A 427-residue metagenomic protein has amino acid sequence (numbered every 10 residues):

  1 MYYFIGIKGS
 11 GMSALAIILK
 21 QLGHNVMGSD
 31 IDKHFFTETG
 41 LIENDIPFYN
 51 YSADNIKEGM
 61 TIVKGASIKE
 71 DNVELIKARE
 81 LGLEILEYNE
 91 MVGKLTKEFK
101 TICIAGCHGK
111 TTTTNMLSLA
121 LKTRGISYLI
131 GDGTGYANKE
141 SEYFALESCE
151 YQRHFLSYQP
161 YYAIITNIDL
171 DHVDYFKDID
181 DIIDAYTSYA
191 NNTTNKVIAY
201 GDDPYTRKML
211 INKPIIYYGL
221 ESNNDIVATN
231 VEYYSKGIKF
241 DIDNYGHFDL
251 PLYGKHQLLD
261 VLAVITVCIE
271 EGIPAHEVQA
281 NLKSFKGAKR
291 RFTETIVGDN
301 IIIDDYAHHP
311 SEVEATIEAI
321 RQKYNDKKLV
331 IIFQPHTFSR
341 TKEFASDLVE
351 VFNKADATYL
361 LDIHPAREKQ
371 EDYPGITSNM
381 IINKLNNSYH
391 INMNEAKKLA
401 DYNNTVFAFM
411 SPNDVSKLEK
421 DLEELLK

Functional and structural regions predicted by a protein language model:
M1-K33, N44-I46, I62, A78-L83 (+5 more regions): ATP-dependent carboxylate-amine ligase
L15-I18, H24, K57, E70-P214 (+3 more regions): Phosphate-binding loop of NTP-binding sites
K33-T39, E70-V73, S378: Short, glycine/polar-rich helix-capping loops at beta-to-alpha or helix-loop-helix junctions that flank or form
P47-E58, G133-Y136, I391-L399: Short acidic low-complexity segments
I62-G65, L146-E147, I165, A199 (+2 more regions): Redox-cofactor binding/interface segments in oxidoreductases and associated redox assembly factors
A66-S67, C149-E150, I168-D169, A307 (+1 more regions): Short glycine-/small-residue-rich Rossmann-like dinucleotide-binding loops
L86-E90, L129-I130, K213-Y234, D249-K255 (+1 more regions): Beta-strand->loop->alpha-helix junctions that form or flank phosphate-binding loops in nucleotide-handling enzymes
F248-Y253, N300-D304: Short pre-catalytic strand/loop immediately N-terminal to key active-site residues, enriched for Gly-Thr
